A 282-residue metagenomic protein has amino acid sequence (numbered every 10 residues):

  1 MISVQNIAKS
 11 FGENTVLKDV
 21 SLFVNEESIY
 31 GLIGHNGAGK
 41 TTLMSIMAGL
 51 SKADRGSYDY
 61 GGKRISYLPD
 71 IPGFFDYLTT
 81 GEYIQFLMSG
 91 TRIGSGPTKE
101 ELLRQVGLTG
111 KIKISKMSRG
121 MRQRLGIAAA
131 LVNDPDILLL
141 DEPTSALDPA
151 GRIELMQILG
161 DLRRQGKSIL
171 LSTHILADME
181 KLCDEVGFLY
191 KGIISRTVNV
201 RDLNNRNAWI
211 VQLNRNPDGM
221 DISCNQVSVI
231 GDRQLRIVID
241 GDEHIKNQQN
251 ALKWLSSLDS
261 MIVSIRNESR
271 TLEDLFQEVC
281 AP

Functional and structural regions predicted by a protein language model:
I2, K9-L171, L176-D184: ABC transporter nucleotide-binding domains
G12, K191, R270: Flexible loop residues that form catalytic and substrate-binding hotspots at small-molecule/glycan-binding clefts
A53, F74, S195, L203 (+2 more regions): Flexible, glycine-rich phosphate/dinucleotide-binding loops and adjacent beta-alpha linkers at cofactor/substrate
F75, G94, A177, S195 (+2 more regions): Short alpha-helical
T80, V200, S269-L272: Structural motif detector for alpha-helix initiation sites
G110, L155, R196, N247-Q248: Amphipathic coiled-coil/heptad-repeat helices and related helical stalk/stem segments that mediate oligomerization
M156-I239: ABC transporter nucleotide-binding domain
A208-P282: Short, charged/small-residue-rich alpha-helical element at the C-terminal edge of ABC transporter nucleotide-binding
